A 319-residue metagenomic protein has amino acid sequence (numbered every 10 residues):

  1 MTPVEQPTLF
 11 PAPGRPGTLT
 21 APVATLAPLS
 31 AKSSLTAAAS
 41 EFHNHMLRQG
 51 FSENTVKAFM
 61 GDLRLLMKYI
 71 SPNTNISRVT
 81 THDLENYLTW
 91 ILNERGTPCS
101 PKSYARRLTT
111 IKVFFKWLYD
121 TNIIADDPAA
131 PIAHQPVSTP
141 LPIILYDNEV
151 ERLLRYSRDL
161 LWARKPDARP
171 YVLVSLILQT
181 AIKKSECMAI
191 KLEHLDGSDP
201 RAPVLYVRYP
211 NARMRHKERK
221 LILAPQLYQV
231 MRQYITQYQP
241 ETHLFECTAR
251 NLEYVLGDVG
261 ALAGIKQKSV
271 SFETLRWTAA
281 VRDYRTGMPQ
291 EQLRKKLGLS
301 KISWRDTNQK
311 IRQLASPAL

Functional and structural regions predicted by a protein language model:
V23-P28, S40-L141, L160: N-terminal core-binding DNA-recognition domain of tyrosine recombinases/integrases
V56, I111, L173-V174, A181 (+3 more regions): Alpha-helix N-cap/helix-start motif at helix boundaries, enriched for small hydrophobics
N122, L176-A189, T286-M288, L297: A short, glycine-centered helix-capping/turn motif at helix boundaries that positions DNA-contacting or catalytic
I124, V137-L154, M214-P225, P240: DNA breakage-rejoining catalytic core of tyrosine-based enzymes
R152-K184: Basic, Lys/Arg- and aromatic-enriched nucleic-acid-binding interface segment
W162-A163, G257-K295, L299, Q313-L319: Short, basic (Lys/Arg/His-rich) helix/loop patches that form interaction surfaces in the mid-to-C-terminal regions
A189-L227: Conserved tyrosine-mediated DNA breakage-rejoining catalytic core shared by Y-recombinases
L223-Q267, A279: Active-site/catalytic core of tyrosine-dependent DNA strand-transfer enzymes
